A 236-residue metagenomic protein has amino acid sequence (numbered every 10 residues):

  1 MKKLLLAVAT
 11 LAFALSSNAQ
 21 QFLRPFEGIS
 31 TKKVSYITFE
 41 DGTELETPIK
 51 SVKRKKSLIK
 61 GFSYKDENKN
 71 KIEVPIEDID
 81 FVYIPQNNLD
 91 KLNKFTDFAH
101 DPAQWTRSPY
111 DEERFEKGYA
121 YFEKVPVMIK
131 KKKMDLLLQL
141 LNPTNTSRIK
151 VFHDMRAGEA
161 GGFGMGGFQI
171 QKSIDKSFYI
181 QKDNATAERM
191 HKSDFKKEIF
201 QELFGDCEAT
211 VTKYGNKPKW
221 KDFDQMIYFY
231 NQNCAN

Functional and structural regions predicted by a protein language model:
M1-R24: Bacterial Sec-dependent N-terminal signal peptides
A7-A9, P25-E27, I37-F39, R54 (+1 more regions): Generic marker of residues within folded, mature protein domains
L11, Q86, Y230-N233: Alpha-helix boundary/capping residues
N18-E46, A235-N236: Sec-dependent signal peptide cleavage junction
T38, L45-C207: Aromatic-patch recognition
K197-N236: Long, compositionally biased interface segments
